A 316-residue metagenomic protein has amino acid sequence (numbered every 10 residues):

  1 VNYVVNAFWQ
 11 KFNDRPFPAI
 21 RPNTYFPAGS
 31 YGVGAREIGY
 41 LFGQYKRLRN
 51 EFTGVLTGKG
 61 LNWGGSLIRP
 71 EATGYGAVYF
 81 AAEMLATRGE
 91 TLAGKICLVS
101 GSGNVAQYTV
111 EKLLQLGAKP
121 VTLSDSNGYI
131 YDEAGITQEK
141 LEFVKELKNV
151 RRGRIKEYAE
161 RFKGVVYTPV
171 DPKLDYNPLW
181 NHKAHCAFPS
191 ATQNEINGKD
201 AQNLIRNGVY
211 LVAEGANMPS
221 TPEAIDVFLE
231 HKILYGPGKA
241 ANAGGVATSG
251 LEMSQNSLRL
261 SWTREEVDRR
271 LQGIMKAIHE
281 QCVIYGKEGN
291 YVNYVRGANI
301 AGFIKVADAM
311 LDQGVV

Functional and structural regions predicted by a protein language model:
V1-A93: Glycine/serine-rich phosphate-binding loop and adjoining beta1-alpha1 elements at the start of nucleotide-handling
Y3, G32-R36, Y40, I68 (+17 more regions): Conserved active-site and cofactor/substrate-binding residues in soluble primary-metabolism enzymes
I20-N23, E90-G94, H182-H185, L204-L211 (+1 more regions): Short, surface-exposed connector motifs at secondary-structure boundaries
T24-A28, N50-L56, T122-D125, F188-P189 (+3 more regions): General beta-strand structural signal in soluble alpha/beta enzymes
G60, G65-K183: Glycine-rich phosphate/diphosphate-binding loop of Rossmann-like nucleotide-binding domains
M84, S190, N203-V316: Adenosine-phosphate binding glycine-rich loop
T168-P172, F188-I196, A216-S220: A general structural motif
P172-A184, N194-L211: Rossmann-fold NAD(P) dinucleotide-binding segment
